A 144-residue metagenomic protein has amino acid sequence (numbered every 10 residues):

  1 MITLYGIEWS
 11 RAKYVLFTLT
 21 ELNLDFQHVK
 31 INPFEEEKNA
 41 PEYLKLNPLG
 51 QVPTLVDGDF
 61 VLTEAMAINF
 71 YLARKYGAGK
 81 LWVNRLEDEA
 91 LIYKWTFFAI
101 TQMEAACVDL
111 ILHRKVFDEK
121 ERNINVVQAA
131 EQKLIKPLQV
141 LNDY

Functional and structural regions predicted by a protein language model:
M1-Q128: GST-like domain detector, emphasizing the conserved glutathione-binding G-site in the N-terminal thioredoxin-like
V126-Y144: Amphipathic alpha-helical packing segments from all-alpha helical-bundle domains
